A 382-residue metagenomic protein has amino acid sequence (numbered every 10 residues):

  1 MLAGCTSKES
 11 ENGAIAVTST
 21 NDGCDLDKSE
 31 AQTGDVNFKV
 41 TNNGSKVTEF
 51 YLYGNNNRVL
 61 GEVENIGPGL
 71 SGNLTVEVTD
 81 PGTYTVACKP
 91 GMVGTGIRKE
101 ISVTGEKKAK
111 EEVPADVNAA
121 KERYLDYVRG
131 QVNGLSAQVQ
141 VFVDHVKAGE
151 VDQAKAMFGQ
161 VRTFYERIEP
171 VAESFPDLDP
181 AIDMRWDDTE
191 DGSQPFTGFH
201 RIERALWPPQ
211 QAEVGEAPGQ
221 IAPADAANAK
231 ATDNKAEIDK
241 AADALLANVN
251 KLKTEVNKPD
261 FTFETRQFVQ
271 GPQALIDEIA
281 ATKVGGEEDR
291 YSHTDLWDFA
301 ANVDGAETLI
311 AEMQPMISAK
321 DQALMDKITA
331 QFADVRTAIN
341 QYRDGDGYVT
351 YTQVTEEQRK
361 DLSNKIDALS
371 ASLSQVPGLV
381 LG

Functional and structural regions predicted by a protein language model:
M1-A3: Sec-dependent bacterial lipoprotein signal peptides
C5-T20, L26, V93-L125, G382: Extracytoplasmic/periplasmic copper-protein system
D22-C24, G34-F38: Structural beta-strand segments of beta-rich domains
V36, K46-F50: Short beta-strand/loop motifs in extracellular/secreted proteins, especially within beta-sandwich accessory domains
V40-G44: Asparagine-centered strand-capping/turn motif at beta-strand->loop junctions
N57-V63: Surface-exposed loop/edge segments in extracytoplasmic proteins
G67-K110: Extracellular/periplasmic metallocenter environments
E106-G382: Mature extracytoplasmic or organellar-lumen-exposed domains after removal of signal/transit peptides
